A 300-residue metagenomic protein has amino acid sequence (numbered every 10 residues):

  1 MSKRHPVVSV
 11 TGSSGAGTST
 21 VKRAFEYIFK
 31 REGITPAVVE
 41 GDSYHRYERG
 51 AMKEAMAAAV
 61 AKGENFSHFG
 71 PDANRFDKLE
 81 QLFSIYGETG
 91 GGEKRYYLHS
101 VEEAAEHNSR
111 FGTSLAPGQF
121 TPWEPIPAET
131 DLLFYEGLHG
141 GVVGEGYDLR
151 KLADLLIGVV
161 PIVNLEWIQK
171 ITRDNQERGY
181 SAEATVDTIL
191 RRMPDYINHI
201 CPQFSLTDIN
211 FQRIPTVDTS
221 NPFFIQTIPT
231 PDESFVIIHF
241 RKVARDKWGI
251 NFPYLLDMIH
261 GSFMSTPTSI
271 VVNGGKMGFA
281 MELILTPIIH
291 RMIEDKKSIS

Functional and structural regions predicted by a protein language model:
M1-H5: Phosphate-binding P-loop
G12-S13: P-loop (Walker A) phosphate-binding loop of NTP-binding proteins
T18: Conserved lysine of the Walker
V21-K22, E26: Post-Walker A alpha-helix
I34-E40, Y44-S109: Conserved nucleotide-sensing/catalytic segment adjacent to the nucleotide-binding pocket in NTP-handling enzymes
L115-A128, L132, L149, V163-S300: C-terminal accessory "lid"/substrate-recognition subdomains
V142-Y147: Conserved ATPase-coupling elements of RecA-like P-loop NTPase cores
